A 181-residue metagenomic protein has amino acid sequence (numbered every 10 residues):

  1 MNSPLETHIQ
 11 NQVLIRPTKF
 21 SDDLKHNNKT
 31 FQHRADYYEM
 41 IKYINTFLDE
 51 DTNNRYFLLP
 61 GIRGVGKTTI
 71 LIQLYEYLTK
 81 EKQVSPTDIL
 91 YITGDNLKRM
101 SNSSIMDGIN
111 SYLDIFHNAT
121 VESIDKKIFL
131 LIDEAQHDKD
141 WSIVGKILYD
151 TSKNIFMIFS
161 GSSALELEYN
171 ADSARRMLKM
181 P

Functional and structural regions predicted by a protein language model:
M1-P181: Phosphate-binding site recognition
